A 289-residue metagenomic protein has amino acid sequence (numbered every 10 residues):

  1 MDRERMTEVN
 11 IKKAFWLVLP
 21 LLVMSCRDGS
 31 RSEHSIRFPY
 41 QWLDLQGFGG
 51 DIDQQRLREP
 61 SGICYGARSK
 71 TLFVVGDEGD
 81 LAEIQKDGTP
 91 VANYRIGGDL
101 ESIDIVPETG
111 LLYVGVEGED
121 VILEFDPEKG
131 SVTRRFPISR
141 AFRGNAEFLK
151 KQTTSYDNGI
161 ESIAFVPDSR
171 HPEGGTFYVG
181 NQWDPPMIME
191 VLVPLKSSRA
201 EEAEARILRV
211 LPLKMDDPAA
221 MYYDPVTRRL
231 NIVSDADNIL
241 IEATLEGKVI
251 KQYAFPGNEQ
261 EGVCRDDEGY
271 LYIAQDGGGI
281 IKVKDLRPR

Functional and structural regions predicted by a protein language model:
E4-F15: Bacterial N-terminal signal peptides that target proteins for export
W16-P20: Hydrophobic helical h-region of N-terminal Sec-dependent signal peptides in bacterial secretory/periplasmic proteins
M24-S25: C-terminal motif of bacterial Sec signal peptides marking the signal peptidase cleavage site
D28-R289: Sequence/structural signature of beta-propeller domains
